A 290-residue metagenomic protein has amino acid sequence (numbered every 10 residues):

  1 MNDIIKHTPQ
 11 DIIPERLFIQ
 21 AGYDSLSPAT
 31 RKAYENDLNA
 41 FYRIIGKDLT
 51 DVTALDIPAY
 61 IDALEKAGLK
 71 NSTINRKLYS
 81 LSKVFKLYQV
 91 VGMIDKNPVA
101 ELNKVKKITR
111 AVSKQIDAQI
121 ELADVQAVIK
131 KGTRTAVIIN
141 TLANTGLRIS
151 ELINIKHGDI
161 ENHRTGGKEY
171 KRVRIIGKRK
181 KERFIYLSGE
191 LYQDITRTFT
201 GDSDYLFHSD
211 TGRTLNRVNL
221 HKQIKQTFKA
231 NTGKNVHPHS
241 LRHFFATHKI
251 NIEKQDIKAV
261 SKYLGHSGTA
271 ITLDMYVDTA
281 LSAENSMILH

Functional and structural regions predicted by a protein language model:
R16-K32, N36-A111: N-terminal core-binding DNA-recognition domain of tyrosine recombinases/integrases
K107-V125, R179-G189, G201-S203: DNA breakage-rejoining catalytic core of tyrosine-based enzymes
I108-T133, N144-L147, I155-G158: Long, amphipathic, Lys/Arg-enriched alpha-helical "connector/arm" segment
N140, R242-H266, S282-A283: C-terminal catalytic core of tyrosine-transesterase DNA break-rejoin enzymes
N154-D194: Conserved tyrosine-mediated DNA breakage-rejoining catalytic core shared by Y-recombinases
E161-N162, N235, K254-V277: Short, polar N-cap/turn motifs at the start of nucleic acid-interacting alpha helices
S188-G233: Active-site/catalytic core of tyrosine-dependent DNA strand-transfer enzymes
D274-H290: DNA/chromatin major-groove-contacting recognition/catalytic segments
